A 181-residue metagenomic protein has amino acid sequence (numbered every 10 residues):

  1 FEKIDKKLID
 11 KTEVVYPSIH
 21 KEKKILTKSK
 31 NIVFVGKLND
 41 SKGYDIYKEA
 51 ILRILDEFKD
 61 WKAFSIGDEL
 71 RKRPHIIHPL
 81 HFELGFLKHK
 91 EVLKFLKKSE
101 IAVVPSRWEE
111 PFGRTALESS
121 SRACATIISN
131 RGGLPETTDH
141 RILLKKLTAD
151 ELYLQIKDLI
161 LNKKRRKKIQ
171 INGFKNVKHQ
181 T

Functional and structural regions predicted by a protein language model:
F1-K23: Donor nucleotide-sugar binding/catalytic pocket of nucleotide-sugar-dependent glycosyltransferases
I19, K23-K42, K48-L52: Conserved donor-binding/catalytic core segment of Leloir-type glycosyltransferases
V35, N39, K48, W61-P74: Glycosyltransferase donor-sugar binding loop
K72-L93: Nucleotide-activated donor-binding/catalytic signature segment of Leloir-type glycosyltransferases, i.e., the conserved
K97-P111, C124: Acidic donor-binding loop of glycosyltransferase active sites
R131-L143: Short acidic/histidine- and often glycine-rich active-site loop of Leloir-type glycosyltransferases that engages
R141-D150, D158-K163: Conserved acidic donor-binding segment of nucleotide-sugar-dependent glycosyltransferases
K164-T181: A charged, aromatic-enriched C-terminal amphipathic alpha-helix characteristic of glycosyltransferases across folds
